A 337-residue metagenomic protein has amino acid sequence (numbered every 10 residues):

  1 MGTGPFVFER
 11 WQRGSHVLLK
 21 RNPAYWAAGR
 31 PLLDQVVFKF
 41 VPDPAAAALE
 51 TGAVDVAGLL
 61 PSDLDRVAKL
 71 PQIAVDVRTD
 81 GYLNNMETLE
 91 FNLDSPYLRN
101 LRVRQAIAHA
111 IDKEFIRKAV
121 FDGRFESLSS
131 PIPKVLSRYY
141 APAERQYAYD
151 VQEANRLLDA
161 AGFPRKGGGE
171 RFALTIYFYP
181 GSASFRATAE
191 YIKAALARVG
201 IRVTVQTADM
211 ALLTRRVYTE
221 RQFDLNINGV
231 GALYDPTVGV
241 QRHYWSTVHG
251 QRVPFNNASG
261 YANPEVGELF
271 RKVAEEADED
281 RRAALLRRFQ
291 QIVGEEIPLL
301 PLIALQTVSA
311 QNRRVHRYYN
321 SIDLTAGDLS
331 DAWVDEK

Functional and structural regions predicted by a protein language model:
M1-P31, Q35, Q152, R156 (+1 more regions): Gly/Pro-rich hinge or "lid" segments in bacterial periplasmic/extracellular proteins
G4-V7, V17-L18, D34-K39, V56 (+3 more regions): Short, well-ordered beta-strand elements
F6, L98, S127-A161, P180-A187: Structural transition elements
Q12-H16, R21, N84, A108-Y140 (+3 more regions): Detector for C-terminal structural segments
K20-A24, R78-A106, A119, E144 (+2 more regions): A bilobed periplasmic-binding-protein/Venus flytrap-type ligand-binding module shared by bacterial periplasmic
P23-V67, K193, R202-T204: Ligand-site clamp/hinge motif
D43-V54, L101-R102, E190-V199, L212-F223: Short helices/loops that flank or line small-molecule/ion binding pockets
L60-P71, A232-T237: A ligand-binding cleft/hinge motif common to bilobed small-molecule-binding domains
